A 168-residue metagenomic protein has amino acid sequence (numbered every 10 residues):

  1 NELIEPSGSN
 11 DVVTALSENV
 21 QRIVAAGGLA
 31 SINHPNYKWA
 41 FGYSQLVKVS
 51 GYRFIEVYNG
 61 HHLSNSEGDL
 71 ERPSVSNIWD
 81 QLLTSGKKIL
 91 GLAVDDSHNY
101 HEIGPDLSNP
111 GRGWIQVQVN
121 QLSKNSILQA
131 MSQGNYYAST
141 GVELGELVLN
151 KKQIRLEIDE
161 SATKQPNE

Functional and structural regions predicted by a protein language model:
N1-S7, V57-G60, V117-Q121: Active-site neighborhood of divalent metal-dependent phosphoester/pyrophosphate hydrolases
S7-S108, G145, L149-L156: Domain-core and long-helix interface of multi-subunit machines
S85-L90, S97-E168: C-terminal functional module detector
